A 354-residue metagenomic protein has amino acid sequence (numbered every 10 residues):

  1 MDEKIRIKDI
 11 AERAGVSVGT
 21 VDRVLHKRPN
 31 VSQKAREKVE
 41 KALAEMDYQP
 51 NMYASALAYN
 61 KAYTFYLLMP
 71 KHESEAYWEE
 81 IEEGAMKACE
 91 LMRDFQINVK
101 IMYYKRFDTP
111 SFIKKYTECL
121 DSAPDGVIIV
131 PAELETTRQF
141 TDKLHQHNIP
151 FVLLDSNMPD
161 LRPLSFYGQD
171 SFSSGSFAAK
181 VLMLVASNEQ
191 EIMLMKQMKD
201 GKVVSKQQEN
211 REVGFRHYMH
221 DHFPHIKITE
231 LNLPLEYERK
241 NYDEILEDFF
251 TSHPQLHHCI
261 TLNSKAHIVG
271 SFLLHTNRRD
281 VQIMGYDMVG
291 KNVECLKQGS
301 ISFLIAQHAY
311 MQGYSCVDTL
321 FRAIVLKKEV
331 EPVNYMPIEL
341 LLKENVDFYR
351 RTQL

Functional and structural regions predicted by a protein language model:
M1-N60: N-terminal helix-turn-helix DNA-binding module of bacterial transcription factors
A42, M46, K202-V203, M219 (+1 more regions): Hinge/cleft segment of the Venus flytrap/periplasmic-binding protein
N51-P110: Amphipathic helical "hinge" segments at domain boundaries
P70-E79, K100-S111, G168-S174, K196-G214 (+4 more regions): Hinge/beta->alpha junction and helix N-cap segments in small-molecule ligand-binding domains
L91-F95, H147, M219-K227, L274-D280: Short helix-capping segments at alpha-helix termini
V127-H145, T229-K291: Hydrophobic alpha-helical
T136-S173, V289-K297: Flexible loop/hinge segments that line or gate small-molecule binding clefts
F166-M193, Y242, H308-V325: Hydrophobic alpha-helical segments within soluble ligand-binding/sensing domains
